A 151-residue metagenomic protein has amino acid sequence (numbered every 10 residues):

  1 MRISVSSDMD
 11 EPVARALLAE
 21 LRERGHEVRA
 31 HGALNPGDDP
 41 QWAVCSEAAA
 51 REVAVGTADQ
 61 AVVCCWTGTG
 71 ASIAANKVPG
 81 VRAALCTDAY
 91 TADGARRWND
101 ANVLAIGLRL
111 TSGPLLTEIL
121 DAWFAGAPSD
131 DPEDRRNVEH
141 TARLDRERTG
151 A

Functional and structural regions predicted by a protein language model:
R2-S6, D10, A89-A151: C-terminal binding/interaction regions
S4-E27: Glycine-rich phosphate/diphosphate-binding loop of Rossmann-like nucleotide-binding domains
L17-A19, I73-K77, T117-E118: Short amphipathic alpha-helical segments
A19, E47, R51, I73 (+1 more regions): Alpha-helical segments flanking ligand/cofactor-binding loops in enzyme cores
R24, V78-P79, N99: Short, structured coil segments at secondary-structure junctions
E27-D38: A short beta-strand-loop structural module common to alpha/beta enzyme folds
D38-E47: Structural motif
A48-L85: Helix-adjacent hinge/juxtasegments
